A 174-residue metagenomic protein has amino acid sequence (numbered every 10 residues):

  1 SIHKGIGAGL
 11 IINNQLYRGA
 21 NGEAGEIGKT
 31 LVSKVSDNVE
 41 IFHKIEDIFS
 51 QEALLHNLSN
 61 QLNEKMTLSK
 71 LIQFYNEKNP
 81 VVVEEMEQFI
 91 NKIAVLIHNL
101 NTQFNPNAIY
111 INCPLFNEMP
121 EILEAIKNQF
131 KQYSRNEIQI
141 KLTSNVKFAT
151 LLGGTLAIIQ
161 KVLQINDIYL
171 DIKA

Functional and structural regions predicted by a protein language model:
S1-E40, I165-A174: Phosphate-binding/catalytic loop of phosphoryl-transfer enzymes
D37-A174: ATP-binding/phosphotransfer module of carbohydrate and carboxylate kinases, centering on a glycine-rich
